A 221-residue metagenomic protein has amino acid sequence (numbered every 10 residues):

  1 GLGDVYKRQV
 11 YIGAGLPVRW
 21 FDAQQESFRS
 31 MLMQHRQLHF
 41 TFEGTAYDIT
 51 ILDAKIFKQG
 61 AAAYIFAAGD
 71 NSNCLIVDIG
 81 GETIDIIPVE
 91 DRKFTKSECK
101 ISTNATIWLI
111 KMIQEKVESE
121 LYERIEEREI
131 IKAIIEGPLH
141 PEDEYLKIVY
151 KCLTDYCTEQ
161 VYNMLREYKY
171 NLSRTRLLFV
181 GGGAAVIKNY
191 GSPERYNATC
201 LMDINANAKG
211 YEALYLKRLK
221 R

Functional and structural regions predicted by a protein language model:
G1-C74, F94-I107, R128-R221: Nucleotide/phosphate-binding catalytic cleft detector across ATP-hydrolyzing and phosphate-transferring enzymes
F66-K93, I113: Gly/Thr-rich phosphate-binding beta-strand-loop-beta motif of the actin/hexokinase/Hsp70
P88-E126: Glycine/GP-enriched mid-protein hinge/lid loop-to-helix segment characteristic of carbohydrate kinases
